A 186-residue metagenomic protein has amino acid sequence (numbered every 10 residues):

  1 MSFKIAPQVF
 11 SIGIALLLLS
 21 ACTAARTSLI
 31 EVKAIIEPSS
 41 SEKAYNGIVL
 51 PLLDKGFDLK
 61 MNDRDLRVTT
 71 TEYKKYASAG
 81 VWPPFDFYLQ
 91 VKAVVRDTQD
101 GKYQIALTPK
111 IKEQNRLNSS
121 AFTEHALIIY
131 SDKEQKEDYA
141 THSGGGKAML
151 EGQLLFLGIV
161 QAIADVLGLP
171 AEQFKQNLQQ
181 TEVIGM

Functional and structural regions predicted by a protein language model:
M1-F10: Bacterial N-terminal signal peptides that target proteins for export
F10-S11, A77: Generic detector of short alpha-helix boundary/capping microenvironments and adjacent low-complexity segments
L18-A21: C-terminal motif of bacterial Sec signal peptides marking the signal peptidase cleavage site
T23-M186: Ser/Thr-rich, low-complexity intrinsically disordered terminal regions
